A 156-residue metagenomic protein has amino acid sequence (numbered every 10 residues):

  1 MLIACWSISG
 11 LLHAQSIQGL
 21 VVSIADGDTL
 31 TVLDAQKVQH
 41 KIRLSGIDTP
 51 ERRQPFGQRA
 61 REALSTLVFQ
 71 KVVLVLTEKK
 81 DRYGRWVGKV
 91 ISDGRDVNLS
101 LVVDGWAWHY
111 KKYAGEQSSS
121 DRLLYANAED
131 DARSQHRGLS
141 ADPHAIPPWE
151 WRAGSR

Functional and structural regions predicted by a protein language model:
L2-R156: Small beta-barrel nucleic-acid-binding modules, primarily SNase/OB-fold domains and secondarily Tudor-like barrels
